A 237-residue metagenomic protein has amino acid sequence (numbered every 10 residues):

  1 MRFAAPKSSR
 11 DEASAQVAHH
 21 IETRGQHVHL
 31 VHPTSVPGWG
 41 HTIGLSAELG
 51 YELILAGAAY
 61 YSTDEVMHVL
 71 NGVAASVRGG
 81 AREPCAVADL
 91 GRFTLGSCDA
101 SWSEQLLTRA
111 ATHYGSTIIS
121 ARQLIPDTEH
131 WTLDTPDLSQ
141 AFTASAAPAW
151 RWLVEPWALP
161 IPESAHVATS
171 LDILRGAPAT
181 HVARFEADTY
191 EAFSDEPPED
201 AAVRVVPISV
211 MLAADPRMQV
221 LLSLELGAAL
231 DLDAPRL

Functional and structural regions predicted by a protein language model:
M1-H32, A47-G50, I54-L237: Acidic, proline/glycine-rich low-complexity IDRs
S35: Conserved alpha/beta core surface patches that mediate binding of polyanionic ligands
G38-G40, A177-P178: Short, surface-exposed coil-to-beta transition loops
H41-L45: A glycine-rich, hydrophobic loop/mini-helix early in the fold
